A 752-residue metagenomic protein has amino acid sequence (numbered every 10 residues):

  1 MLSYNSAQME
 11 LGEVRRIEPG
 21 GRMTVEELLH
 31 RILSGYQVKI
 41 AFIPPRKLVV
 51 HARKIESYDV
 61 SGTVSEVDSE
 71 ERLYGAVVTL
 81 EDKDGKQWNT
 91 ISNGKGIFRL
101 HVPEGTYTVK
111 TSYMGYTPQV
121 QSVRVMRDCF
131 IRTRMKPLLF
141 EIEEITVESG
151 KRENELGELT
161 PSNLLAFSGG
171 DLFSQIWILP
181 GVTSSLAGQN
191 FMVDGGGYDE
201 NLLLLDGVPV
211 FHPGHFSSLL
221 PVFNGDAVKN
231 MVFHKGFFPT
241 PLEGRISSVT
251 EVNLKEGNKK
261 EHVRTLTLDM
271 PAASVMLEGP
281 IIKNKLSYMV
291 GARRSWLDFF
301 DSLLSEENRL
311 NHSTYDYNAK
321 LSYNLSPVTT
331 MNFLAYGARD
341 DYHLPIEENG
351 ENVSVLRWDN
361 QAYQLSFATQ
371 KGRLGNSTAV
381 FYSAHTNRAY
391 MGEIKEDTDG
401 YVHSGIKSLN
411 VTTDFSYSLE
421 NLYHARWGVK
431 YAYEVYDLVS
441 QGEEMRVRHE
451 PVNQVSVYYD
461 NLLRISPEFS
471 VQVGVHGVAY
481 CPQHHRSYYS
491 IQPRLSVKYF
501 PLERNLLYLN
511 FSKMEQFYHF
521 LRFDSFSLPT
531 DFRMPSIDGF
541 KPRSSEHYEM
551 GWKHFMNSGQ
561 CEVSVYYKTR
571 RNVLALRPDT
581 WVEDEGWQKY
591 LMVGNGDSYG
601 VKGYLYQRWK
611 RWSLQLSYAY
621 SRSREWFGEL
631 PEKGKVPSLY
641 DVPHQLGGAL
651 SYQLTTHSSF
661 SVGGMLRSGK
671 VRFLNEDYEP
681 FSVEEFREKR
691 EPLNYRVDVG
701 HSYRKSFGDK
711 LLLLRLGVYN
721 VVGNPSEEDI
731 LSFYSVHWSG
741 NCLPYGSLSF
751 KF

Functional and structural regions predicted by a protein language model:
Y4, Y36, I43-K83, S112-T117 (+2 more regions): Short, acidic, small-residue-rich periplasmic hinge/interaction motif at the N-terminus of Gram-negative outer-membrane
L33, Q37, N93, T117 (+3 more regions): Periplasmic N-terminal accessory/gating domains of Gram-negative outer-membrane beta-barrel systems
E81-I97, H101: Short, acidic Ser/Thr/Gly-rich low-complexity loop/linker segments typical of extracellular and cell-surface proteins
L297-F299, T329-S408, G442-E450, L528-P529: Flexible loop and strand-edge segments within Gram-negative outer membrane beta-barrel domains
D341, T386-R388, C481, H485 (+5 more regions): Surface-exposed extracellular loop regions of Gram-negative outer-membrane beta-barrel proteins, predominantly
V402-D414, R448-Y458, K541, H547 (+4 more regions): Outer membrane beta-barrel strand-and-loop segments of large Gram-negative receptors, especially TonB-dependent
Y567-T569, L591-E676: Gram-negative outer-membrane beta-barrel transporters
R571, L666-Y678, R696, H701-F752: C-terminal beta-signal and adjacent terminal beta-strands/loops of Gram-negative outer-membrane beta-barrel proteins
